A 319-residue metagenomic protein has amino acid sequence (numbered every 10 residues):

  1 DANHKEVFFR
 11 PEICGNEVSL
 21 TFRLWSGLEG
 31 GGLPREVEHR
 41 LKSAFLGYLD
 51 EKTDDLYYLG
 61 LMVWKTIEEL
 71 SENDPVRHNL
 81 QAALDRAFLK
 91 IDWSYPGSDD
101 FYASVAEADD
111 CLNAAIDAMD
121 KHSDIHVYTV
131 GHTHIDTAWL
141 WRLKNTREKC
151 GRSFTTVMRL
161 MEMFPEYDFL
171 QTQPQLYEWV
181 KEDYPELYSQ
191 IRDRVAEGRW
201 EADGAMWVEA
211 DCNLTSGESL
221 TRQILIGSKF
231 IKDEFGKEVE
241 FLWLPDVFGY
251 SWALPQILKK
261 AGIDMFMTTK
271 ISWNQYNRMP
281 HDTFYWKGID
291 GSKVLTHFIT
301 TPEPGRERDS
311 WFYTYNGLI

Functional and structural regions predicted by a protein language model:
D1-H4, F8-I319: Catalytic-domain carbohydrate-binding cleft regions of carbohydrate-active enzymes
